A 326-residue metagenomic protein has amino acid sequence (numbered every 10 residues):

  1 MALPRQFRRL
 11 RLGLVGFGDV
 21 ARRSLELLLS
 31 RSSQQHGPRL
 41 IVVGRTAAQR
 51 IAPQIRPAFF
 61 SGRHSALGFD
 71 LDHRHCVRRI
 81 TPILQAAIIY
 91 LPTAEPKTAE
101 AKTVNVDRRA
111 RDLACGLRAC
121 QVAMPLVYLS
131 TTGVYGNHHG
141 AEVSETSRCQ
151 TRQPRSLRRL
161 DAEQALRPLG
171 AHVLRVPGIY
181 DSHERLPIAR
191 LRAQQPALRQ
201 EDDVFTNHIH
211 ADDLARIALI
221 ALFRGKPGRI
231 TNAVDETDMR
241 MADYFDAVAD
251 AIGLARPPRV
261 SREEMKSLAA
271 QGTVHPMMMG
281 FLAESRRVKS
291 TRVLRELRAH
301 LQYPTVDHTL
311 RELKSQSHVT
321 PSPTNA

Functional and structural regions predicted by a protein language model:
G62-L84: Conserved Rossmann-fold cofactor-binding substructure of NAD(P)-dependent oxidoreductases
I80-V127, D161: NAD(P)-cofactor binding segment of oxidoreductase domains
D112-P154: Conserved Rossmann-fold NAD(P)-dependent oxidoreductase catalytic core, especially the SDR/UDP-sugar
E163-H183: Conserved beta-loop-beta element that borders a ligand/cofactor-binding pocket
I188-P196, D203-T237: Alpha-helical substrate-binding/gating segment
I217-I220, R224-M277, P323-A326: Mid/C-terminal beta-alpha module of Rossmann-like enzyme folds, strongest in SDR-family dehydrogenases/epimerases
Q271-H300: Conserved C-terminal active-site "lid" loop/helix of NAD(P)H-dependent oxidoreductases that clamps the redox cofactor
P304-A326: Amphipathic terminal alpha-helices
